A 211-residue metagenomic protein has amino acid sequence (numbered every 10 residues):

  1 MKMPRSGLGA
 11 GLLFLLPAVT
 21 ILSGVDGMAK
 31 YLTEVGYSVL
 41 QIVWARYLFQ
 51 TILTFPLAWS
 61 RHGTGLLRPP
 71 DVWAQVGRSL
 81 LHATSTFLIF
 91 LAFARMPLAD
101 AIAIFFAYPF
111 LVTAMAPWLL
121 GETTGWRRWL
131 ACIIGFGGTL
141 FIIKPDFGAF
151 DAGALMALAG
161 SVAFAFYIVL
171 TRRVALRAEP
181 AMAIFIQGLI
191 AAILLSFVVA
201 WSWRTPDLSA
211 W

Functional and structural regions predicted by a protein language model:
A10-A18, A58-L88, A152-G160, D207-W211: Loop-to-transmembrane-helix transition segments
V19-G24, F55, S79-F87, P109-A114 (+3 more regions): Hydrophobic/small/kink-forming positions within alpha-helical transmembrane segments of polytopic membrane proteins
K30, A149-T205: Transmembrane alpha-helical segments that form core, pore/gating elements of small-molecule transporters/exporters
E34-Q41, L88-F105, L176-A181: Structural motif at transmembrane-helix junctions in multi-pass transporters
Y37-T84, A163-F166, I186-S202: Transmembrane alpha-helices of multi-pass small-molecule transport proteins
I89-L91, Y108-L130: C-terminal transmembrane-helix exit sites in multi-pass transporters
L91-M96, K144-A152, S202-S209: Membrane-interface helix caps and helix-loop-helix hairpins in membrane proteins
R127-K144: Hydrophobic transmembrane alpha-helices of multi-pass small-molecule transport proteins
